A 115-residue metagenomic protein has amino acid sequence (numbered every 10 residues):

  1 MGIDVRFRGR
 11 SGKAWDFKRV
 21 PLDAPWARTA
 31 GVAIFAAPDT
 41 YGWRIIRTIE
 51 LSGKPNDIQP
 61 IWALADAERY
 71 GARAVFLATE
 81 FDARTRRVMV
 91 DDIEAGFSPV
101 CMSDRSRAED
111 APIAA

Functional and structural regions predicted by a protein language model:
M1-W62, A83-A95, P99-V100, R107-A115: GIY-YIG nuclease catalytic motif and its immediate N-terminal context
D57-E80: Mid-chain, well-packed structural core segment of small domains
